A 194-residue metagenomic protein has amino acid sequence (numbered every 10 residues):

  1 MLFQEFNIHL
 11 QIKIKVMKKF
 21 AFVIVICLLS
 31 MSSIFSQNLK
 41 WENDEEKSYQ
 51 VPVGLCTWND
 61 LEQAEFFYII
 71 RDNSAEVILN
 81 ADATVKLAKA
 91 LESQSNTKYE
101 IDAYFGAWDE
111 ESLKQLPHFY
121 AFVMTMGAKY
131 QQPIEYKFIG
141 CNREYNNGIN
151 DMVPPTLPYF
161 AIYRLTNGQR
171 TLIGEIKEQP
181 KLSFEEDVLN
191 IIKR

Functional and structural regions predicted by a protein language model:
M1-L39: Bacterial Sec-dependent N-terminal signal peptides
Q37-S95, M124, E186-R194: Non-globular targeting/processing and membrane-anchoring segments
I101-A107, Q131-Y145: Thiol-based oxidoreductase modules, predominantly thioredoxin-like and allied folds used for disulfide exchange
A107-P117: Conserved redox-active cysteine motifs that mediate thiol-disulfide chemistry, especially di-cysteine Cys-X(1-2)-Cys
S112, Y145-G148: Extracytoplasmic/secreted cell-surface and envelope-processing proteins
L116-M124: Histidine-anchored nucleotide/phosphate-binding helix
M152-R164, E185: Structural micro-motif
R164-R194: Non-catalytic, surface beta->alpha helical segment in thiol-disulfide oxidoreductase systems
